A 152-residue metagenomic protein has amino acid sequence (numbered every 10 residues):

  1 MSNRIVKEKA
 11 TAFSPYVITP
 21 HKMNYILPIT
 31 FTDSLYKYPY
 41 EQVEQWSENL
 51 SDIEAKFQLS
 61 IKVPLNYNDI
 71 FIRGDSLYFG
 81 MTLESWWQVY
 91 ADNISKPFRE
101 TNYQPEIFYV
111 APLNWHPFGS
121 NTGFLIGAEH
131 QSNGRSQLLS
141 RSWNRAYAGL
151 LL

Functional and structural regions predicted by a protein language model:
M1-P105: Outer-membrane beta-barrel initiation region
L59-L65, P105-A111, A128, A148-L152: Residues on the lipid-exposed face of transmembrane beta-strands in outer-membrane beta-barrel proteins
N66-L77, L113-G123, L138: Short loop/turn motifs that connect adjacent beta-strands in outer-membrane beta-barrel proteins
T82-W86, V110, G127-N133: Outer-membrane beta-barrel pore domains and translocons
V89, W115, G134-S136: Residue-level signal for secondary-structure boundary sites
N93-E100, N121-G123, S140-N144: "Short basic amphipathic alpha-helical interaction patches in structured regions
Q131-L152: Detector for outer-membrane/organellar transmembrane beta-barrel domains, recognizing the amphipathic beta-strand
